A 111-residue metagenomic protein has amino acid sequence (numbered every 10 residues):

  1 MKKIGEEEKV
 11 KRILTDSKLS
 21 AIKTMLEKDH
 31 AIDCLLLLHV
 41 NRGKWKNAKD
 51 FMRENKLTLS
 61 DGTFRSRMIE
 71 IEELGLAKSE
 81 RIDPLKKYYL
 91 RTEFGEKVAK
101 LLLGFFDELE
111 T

Functional and structural regions predicted by a protein language model:
K2-E8, D16, E96-T111: Amphipathic alpha-helical dimerization/coiled-coil segments that flank or bridge DNA-binding/regulatory modules
G5-L35: Short alpha-helical segments that sit at the start of domains
E27, L36-G43, L103: Short, locally clustered residues in the helix-turn-helix/winged-helix DNA-binding domain
E27-K28, I82-G104: Short, cationic-aromatic polyanion-contact patches
G43-N55: Short acidic, hydrophobic short linear motifs in intrinsically disordered regions
T58-E73: Short amphipathic alpha-helical interaction segments
E72-I82: A short, conserved structural fragment
